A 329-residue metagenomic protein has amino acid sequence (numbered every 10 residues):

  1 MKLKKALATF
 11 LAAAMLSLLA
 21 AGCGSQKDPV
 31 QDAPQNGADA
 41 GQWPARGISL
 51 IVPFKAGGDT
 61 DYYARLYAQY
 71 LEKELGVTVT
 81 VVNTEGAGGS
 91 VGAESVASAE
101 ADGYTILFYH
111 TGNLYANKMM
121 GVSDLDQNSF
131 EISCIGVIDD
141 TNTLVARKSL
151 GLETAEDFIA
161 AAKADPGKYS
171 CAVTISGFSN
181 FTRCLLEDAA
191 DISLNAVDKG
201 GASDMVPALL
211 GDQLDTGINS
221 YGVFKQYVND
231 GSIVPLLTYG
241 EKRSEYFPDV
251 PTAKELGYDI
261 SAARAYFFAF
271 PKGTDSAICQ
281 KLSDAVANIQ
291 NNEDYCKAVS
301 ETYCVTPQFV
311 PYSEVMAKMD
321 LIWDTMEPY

Functional and structural regions predicted by a protein language model:
M1-F10: Bacterial N-terminal signal peptides that target proteins for export
L18-G22: C-terminal motif of bacterial Sec signal peptides marking the signal peptidase cleavage site
Q26-S129, K168, I175, S179 (+2 more regions): N-terminal (or domain-start) structured segment
A45-G47, D188-A189, A277-Y329: An extracytoplasmic/periplasmic, membrane-proximal ligand-sensing/linker region
I48, G57, V81, V96 (+10 more regions): Residue-level signal for nonpolar/aromatic packing positions in well-ordered secondary structure
S98-G103, M119-D204, A265-V299: Hinge/capping helix and adjacent helix->loop/strand transition within the periplasmic-binding protein
G112-S123, N180, C184-A189, D215-P248 (+1 more regions): A ligand-binding cleft/hinge motif common to bilobed small-molecule-binding domains
F224-N291, C296, L321: C-terminal lobe and pocket-closing loops of periplasmic/extracytoplasmic Venus-flytrap solute-binding proteins
